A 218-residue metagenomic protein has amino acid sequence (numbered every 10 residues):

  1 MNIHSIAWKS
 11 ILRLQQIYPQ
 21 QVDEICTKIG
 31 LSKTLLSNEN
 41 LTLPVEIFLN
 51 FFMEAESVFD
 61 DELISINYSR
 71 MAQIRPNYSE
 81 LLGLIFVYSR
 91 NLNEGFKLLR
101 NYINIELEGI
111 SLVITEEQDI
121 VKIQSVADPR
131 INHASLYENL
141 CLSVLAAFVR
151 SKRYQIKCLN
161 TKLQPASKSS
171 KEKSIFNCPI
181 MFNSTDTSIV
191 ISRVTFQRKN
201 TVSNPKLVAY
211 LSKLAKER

Functional and structural regions predicted by a protein language model:
M1-D119: N-terminal low-complexity or simple alpha-helical regulatory segments that function as activation/interaction modules
I3-S5, L12, E106-N139, A147-S169 (+1 more regions): Conserved binding/catalytic microenvironments
E80-I85, D128-I131, F196-Q197, K216: Short hinge/gating elements
I85-Y88, L92, R130-E138, N200: Short capping loops/turns at secondary-structure boundaries
S170-R218: Extended mid-to-C-terminal alpha-helical interaction segments
